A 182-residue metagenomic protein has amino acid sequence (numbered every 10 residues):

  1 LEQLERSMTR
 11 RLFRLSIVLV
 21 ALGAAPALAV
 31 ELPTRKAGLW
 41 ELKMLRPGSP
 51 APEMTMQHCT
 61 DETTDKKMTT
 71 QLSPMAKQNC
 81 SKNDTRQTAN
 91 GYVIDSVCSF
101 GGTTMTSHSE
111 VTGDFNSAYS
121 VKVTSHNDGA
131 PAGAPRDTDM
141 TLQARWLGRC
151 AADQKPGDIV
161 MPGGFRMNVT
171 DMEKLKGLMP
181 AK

Functional and structural regions predicted by a protein language model:
E5-I17: Bacterial N-terminal signal peptides that target proteins for export
V18-G23: Classic N-terminal secretory signal peptides
A25-A29: Sec/Tat signal peptide C-region and signal peptidase I cleavage site
V30-K182: Subset-of-secretome marker
